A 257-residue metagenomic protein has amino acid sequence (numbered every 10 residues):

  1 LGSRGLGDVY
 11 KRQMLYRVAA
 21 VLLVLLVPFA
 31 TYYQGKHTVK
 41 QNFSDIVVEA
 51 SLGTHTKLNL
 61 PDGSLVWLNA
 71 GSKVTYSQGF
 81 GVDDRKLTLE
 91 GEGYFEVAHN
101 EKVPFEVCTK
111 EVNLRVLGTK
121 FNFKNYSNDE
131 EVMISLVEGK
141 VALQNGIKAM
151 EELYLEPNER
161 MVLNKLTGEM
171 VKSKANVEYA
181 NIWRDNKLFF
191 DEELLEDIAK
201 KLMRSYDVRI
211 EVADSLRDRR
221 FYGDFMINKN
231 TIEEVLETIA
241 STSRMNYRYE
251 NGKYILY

Functional and structural regions predicted by a protein language model:
L1-Y10: Single conserved hydrophobic/aromatic residue that forms the stacking wall/gate of nucleotide- or nucleobase-binding
K11-A20, L26-Y257: A residue-level detector for the "anchor" residue at the start of short, highly conserved motifs
